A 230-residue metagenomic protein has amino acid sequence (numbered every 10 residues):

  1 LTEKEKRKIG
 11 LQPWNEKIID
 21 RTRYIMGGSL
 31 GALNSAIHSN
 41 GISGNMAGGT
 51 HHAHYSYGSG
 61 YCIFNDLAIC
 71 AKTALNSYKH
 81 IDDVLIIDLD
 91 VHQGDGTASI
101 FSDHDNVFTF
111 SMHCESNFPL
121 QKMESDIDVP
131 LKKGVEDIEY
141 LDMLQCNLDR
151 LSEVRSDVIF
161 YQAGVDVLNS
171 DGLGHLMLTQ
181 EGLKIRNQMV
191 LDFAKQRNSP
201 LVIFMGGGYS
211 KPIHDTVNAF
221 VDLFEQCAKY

Functional and structural regions predicted by a protein language model:
E3-Y230: A general "terminal functional-core" signal
